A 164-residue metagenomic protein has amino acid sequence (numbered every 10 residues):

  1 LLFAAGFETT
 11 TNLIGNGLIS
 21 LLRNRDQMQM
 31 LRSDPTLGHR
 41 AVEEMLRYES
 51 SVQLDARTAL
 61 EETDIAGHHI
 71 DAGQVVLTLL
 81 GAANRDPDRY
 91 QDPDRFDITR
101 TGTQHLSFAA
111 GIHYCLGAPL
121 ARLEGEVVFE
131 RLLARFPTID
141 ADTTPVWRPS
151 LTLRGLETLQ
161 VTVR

Functional and structural regions predicted by a protein language model:
L1-R164: Cytochrome P450
